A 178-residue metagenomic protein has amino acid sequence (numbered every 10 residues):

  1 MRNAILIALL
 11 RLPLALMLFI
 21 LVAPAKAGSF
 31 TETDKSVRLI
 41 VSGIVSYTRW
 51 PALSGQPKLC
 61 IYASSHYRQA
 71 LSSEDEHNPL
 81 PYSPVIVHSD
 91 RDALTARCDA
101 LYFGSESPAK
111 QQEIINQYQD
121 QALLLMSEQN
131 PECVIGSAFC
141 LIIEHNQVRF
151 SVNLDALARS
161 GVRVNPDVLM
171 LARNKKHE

Functional and structural regions predicted by a protein language model:
R2-A8, A25-E178: Short hydrophobic alpha-helices and adjacent helix-cap/hinge residues
R11-L21: Bacterial N-terminal signal peptides
